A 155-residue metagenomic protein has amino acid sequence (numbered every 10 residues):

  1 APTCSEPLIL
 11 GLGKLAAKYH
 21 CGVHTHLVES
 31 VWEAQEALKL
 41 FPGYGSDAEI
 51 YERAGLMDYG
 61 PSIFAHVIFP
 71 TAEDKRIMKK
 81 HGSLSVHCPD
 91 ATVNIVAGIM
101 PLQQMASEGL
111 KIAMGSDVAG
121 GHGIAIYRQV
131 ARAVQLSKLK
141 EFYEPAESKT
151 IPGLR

Functional and structural regions predicted by a protein language model:
A1-L84, V96-I112: Histidine/acidic residue-rich metal-binding segments in metalloenzymes
E29, P89-V93, D117-G120: Short, acidic/turn-prone active-site loops that include or flank metal/cofactor- and phosphate-binding residues
S46, I50-Y59, Q103-R155: His/Asp/Glu-enriched, well-ordered alpha-helical/loop segment that forms or immediately abuts the divalent-metal
